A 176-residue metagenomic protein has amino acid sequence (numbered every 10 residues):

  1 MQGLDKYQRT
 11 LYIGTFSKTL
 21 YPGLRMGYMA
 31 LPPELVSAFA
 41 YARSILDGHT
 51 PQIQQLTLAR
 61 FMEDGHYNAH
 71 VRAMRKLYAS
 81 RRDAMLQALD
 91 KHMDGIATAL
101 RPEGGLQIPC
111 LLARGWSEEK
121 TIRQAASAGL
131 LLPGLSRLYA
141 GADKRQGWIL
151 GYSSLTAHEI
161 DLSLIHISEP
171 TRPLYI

Functional and structural regions predicted by a protein language model:
K6-K76: Conserved core segment of the aminotransferase class I/II
T10, A97, L130: Short, conserved active-site loop motifs that form the nucleotide-linked donor/cofactor pocket
G14, Y28-A30, L100-R101, Q107-L111 (+1 more regions): Short beta-strand segments
F16-S17, I96, L135-A140: Short, solvent-exposed loop/turn elements at beta->coil junctions and helix N-caps that rim active or binding pockets
V36, A40, C110-I149, A157-H158: Conserved C-terminal alpha-helix-loop-beta "cap" of PLP-dependent enzymes that closes/shapes the active-site mouth
A59, K76-L86, A97-L111, T121: Conserved glycine-rich beta-strand-loop-beta hairpin in the small C-terminal domain of fold type I
E63-N68, L89-D90, G95, K120: Inter-domain helical "communication" segments and dimerization helices that couple sensory or membrane-embedded modules
I165-I176: Single conserved hydrophobic/aromatic residue that forms the stacking wall/gate of nucleotide- or nucleobase-binding
